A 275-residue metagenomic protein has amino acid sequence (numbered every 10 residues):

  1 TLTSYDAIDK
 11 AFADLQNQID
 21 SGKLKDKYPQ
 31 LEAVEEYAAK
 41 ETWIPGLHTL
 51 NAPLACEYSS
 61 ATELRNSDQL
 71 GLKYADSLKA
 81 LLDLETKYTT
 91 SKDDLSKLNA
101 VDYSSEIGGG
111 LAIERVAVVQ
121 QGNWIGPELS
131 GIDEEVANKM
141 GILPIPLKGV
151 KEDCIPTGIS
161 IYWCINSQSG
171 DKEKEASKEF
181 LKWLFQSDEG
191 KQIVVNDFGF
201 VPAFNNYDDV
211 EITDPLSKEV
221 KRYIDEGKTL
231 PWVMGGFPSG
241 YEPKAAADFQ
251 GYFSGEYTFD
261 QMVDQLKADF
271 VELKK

Functional and structural regions predicted by a protein language model:
Y5-I8, K97-A112: Short helix-initiation/N-cap motifs at beta->coil->alpha
D9-S67, V116: Extracytoplasmic/periplasmic solute-binding protein
F12, L64-V101: Glycine-centered hinge/linker elements that transmit conformational signals in sensory and ligand-binding systems
D26, A39, C56-A80, G131-E134 (+2 more regions): Short, solvent-exposed loop/beta-turn-alpha elements that line the ligand-binding surface or hinge of extracytoplasmic
A117-G122, G141: Paired acidic/hydrophobic, glycine-rich loop segments that form the ligand-binding mouth/hinge of periplasmic-binding
Q121-L129, I159-I161: Beta->alpha turn/N-cap motifs
I132-G199: Extracytoplasmic/periplasmic substrate-recognition and gating elements
L143-I145, V194-G251: Long, aromatic- and glycine/proline-rich binding clefts that accommodate carbohydrate-like moieties
